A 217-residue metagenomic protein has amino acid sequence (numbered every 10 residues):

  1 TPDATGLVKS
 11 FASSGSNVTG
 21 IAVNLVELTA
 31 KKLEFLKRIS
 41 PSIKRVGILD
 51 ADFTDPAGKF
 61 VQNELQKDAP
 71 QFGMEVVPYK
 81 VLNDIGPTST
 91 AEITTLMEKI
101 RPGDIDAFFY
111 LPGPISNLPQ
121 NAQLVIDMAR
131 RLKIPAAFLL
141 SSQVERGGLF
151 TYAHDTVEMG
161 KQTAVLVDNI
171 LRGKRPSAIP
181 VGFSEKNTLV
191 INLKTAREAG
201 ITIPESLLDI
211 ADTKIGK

Functional and structural regions predicted by a protein language model:
T1-K217: Short hydrophobic alpha-helices and adjacent helix-cap/hinge residues
